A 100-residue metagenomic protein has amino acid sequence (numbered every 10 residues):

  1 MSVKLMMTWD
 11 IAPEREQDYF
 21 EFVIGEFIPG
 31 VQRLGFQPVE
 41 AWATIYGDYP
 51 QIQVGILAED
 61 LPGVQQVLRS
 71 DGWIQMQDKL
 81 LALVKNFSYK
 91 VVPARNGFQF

Functional and structural regions predicted by a protein language model:
V3-D10: Active-site-flanking beta-strand signature of metal-NTP-handling nucleotidyl enzymes and homologous cyclase-like
D10-F22: Short, surface-exposed ligand-recognition loops at beta-strand->loop->(often short) alpha-helix junctions that present
R15, P62-V64, G97: Residue-level signal for secondary-structure boundary sites
I24-V39, L57-V92: An amphipathic, aromatic/His-enriched active-site/gating alpha helix that lines ligand/cofactor pockets
A41-T44: Short, solvent-exposed loop/turn elements at beta->coil junctions and helix N-caps that rim active or binding pockets
G47-P50: Short acidic/glycine-enriched loop/turn segments that link adjacent beta-strands
Q53-G55: Charged, often glycine-rich, active-site loop that binds/positions anionic groups
V92-F100: Short, low-order "capping/linker" segments at domain edges
